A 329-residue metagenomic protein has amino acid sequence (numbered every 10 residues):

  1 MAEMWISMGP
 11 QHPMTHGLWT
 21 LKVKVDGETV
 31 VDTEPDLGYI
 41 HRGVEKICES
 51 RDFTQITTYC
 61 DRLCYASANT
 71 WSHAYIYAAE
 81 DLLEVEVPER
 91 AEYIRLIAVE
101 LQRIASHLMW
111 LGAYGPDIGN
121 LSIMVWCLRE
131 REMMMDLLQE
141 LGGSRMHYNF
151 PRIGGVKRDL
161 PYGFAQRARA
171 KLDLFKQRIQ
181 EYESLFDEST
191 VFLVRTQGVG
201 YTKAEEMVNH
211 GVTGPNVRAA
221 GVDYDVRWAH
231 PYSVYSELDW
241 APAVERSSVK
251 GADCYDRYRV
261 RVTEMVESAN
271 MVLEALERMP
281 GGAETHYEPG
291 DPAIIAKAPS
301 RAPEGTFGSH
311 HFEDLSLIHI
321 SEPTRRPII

Functional and structural regions predicted by a protein language model:
M1-I318: Active-site bordering "gate/hinge" segments that shape substrate access to catalytic or cofactor-binding pockets
I318-I329: Single conserved hydrophobic/aromatic residue that forms the stacking wall/gate of nucleotide- or nucleobase-binding
